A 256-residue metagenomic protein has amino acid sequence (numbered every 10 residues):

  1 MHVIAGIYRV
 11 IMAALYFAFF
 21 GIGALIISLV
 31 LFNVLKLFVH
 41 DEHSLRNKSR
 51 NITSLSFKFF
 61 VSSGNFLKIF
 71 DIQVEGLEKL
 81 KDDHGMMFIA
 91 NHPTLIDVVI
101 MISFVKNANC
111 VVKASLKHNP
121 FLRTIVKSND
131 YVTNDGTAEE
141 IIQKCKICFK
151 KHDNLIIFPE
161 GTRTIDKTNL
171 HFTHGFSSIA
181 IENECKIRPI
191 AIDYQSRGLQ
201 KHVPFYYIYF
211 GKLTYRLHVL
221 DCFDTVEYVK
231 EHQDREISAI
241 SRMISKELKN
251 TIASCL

Functional and structural regions predicted by a protein language model:
M1-V3, L67, Q73-E75, T137 (+3 more regions): Soluble, non-transmembrane catalytic domains of enzymes that act on hydrophobic metabolites at membranes
H2-Q73, T124: A transmembrane-helix-recognition feature enriched in membrane-embedded lipid enzymes and envelope glyco-/phospholipid
H2-V10, T133, E236, I240: Juxtamembrane loop-helix boundary motifs flanking transmembrane segments in multi-pass membrane proteins
F32-L55, L67, D82-T137: Catalytic core of membrane glycerolipid acyltransferases/transacylases, capturing the structured, soluble-facing
G64-N65, V126, C148, A180: A generic structural signal for well-ordered alpha-helical segments
I69-D71, N107, S128, H152 (+1 more regions): A generic structural signal for alpha->beta connector loops
G76-K81: Glycine-rich helix-loop-beta junction characteristic of Rossmann-like nucleotide cofactor-binding loops
I142-L256: Non-catalytic C-terminal accessory region of glycerolipid acyltransferases and related lyso-lipid remodeling enzymes
